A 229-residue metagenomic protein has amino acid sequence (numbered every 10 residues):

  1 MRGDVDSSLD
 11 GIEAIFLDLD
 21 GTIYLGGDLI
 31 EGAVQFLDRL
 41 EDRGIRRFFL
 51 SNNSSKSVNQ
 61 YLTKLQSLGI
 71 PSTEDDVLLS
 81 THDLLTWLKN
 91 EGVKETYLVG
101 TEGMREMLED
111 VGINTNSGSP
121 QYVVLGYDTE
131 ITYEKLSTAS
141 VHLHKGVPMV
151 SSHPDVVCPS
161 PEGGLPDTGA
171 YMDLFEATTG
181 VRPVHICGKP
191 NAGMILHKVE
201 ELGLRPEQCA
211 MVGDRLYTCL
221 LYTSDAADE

Functional and structural regions predicted by a protein language model:
D4-S8, G112-Q121: Short acidic low-complexity segments
V5, L25-F48, K56-Q60, E74-E91 (+3 more regions): Short, acidic loop-to-helix structural element flanking the phosphoryl-transfer center in phosphate-processing enzymes
G11-G26: Asp-based phosphoryl-transfer active-site loop
F16-L17, L37-L62, V77, E95-T101 (+2 more regions): Substrate-recognition element of Asp-dependent hydrolases with the DxDx(T/V) motif
E74-D83, P120, P154, H185: A short, structured active-site edge motif that brings together acidic residues
S119-E130: Short, well-ordered secondary-structure micro-motifs within conserved domains or adaptor modules
I186-Y217: Conserved Lys-Pro-Asp/Glu-containing loop-to-beta segment of HAD-superfamily phosphomonoesterases, centered on
Y222-E229: Conserved small/polar residues in nucleotide/adenosyl-binding loops
